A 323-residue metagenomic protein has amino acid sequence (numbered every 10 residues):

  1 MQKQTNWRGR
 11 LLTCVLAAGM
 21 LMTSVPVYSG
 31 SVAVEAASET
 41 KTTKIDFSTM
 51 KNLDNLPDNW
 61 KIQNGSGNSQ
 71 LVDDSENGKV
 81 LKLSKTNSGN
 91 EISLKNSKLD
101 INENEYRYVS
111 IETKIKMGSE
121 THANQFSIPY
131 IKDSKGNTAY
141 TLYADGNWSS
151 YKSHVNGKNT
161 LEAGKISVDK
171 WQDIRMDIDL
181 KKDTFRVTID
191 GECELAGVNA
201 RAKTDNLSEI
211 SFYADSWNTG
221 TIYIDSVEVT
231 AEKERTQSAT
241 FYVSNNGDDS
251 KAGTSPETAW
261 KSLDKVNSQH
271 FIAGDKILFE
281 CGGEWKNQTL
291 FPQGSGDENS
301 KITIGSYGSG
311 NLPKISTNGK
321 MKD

Functional and structural regions predicted by a protein language model:
L21-E39: Sec-dependent signal peptide cleavage junction
K51-K85, G294: Extracellular glycan-recognition surfaces and repeat-rich motifs
G67, L71, N245-F291: Acidic Gly/Asp/Thr-rich repetitive segments characteristic of extracellular carbohydrate-active and adhesion proteins
K82-W148: Secretory/extracellular carbohydrate-interaction modules and structurally similar beta-sandwich "look-alikes"
Y151-D173: Short, aromatic/His-centered strand-loop micro-motif at the edge of beta-sheets
K170-L180, F185-V187: Short tryptophan-centered beta-strand motifs in secreted/extracellular beta-sheet-rich domains of glycan-recognition
G197-D225: Flexible glycan-contacting loops in extracellular carbohydrate-active proteins
Q293-D323: Right-handed parallel beta-helix/beta-spiral solenoid domain characteristic of secreted/periplasmic
